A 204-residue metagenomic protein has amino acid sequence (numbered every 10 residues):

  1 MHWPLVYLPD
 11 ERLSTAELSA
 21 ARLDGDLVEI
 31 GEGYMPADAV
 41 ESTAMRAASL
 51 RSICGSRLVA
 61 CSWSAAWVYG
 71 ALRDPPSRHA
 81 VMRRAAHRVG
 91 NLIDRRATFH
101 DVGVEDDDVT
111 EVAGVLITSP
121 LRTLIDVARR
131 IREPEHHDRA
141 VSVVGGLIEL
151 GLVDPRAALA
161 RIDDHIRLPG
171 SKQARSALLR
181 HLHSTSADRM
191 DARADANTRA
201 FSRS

Functional and structural regions predicted by a protein language model:
M1-G31: Short, extreme N-terminal leader segments that mark the start of a protein/domain
M1-V6, A80-L92, R129-V144: A short, terminal or domain-edge coil/loop segment
L8, R22-D24, E29, E105-S204: Hydrophobic alpha-helical interaction segments
L13-S14, L58, R139: Residue-level preference for nonpolar/small residues embedded in alpha-helices
L18, D24, G31-G33, D38 (+1 more regions): Short helix-loop-helix/strand-helix junction enriched in hydrophobic and basic residues
V28-E29, A39-E41, M45: A structured, charge-rich N-terminal accessory region that forms the first stable segment of a protein and links
R46-V59: Long, continuous compositionally biased terminal/linker segments
L72-D108: Aromatic-anchored, charged helix-turn/loop surface patch used as a conserved interaction hotspot
